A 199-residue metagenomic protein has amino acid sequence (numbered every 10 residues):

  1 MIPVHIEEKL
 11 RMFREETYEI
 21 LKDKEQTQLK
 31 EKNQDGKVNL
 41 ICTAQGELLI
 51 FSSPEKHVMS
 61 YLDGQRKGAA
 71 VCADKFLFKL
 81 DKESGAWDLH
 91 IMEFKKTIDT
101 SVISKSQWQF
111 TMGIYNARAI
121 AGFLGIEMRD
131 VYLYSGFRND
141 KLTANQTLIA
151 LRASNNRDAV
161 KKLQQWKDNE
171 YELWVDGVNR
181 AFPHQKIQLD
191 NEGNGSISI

Functional and structural regions predicted by a protein language model:
M1-G68, N191-G193, I197-I199: Acidic-basic catalytic patches of nuclease active cores, encompassing PD-(D/E)XK and other metal-cofactor nuclease
A70-A73: Short, surface-exposed coil-to-beta transition loops
K75-K79, F110-A121: Short, well-ordered amphipathic alpha-helices
K75-L77, D88-K96, G113: Conserved catalytic cores of phosphodiester-cleaving nucleases, focusing on short active-site segments
E83, T97-S101, D140-T143: Short acidic, S/G/P-rich loop/turn micro-motifs used as interaction or catalytic elements
S84-W87, L124-D130: Short helix-terminating capping/connector loops at secondary-structure junctions
F94-A117: Mg2+/Mn2+-dependent nuclease catalytic core
I126-I199: Domain-level recognition of nuclease-like catalytic cores that cleave nucleotide substrates
